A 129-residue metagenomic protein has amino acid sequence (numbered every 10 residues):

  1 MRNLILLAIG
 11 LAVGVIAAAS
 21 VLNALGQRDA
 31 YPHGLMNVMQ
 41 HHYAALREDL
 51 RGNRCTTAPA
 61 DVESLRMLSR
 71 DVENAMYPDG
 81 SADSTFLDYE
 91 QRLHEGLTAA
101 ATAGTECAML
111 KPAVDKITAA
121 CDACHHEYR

Functional and structural regions predicted by a protein language model:
M1-R2, R129: Absolute protein N-terminus
N3-V21: Hydrophobic membrane-insertion alpha-helices, especially the h-region of bacterial N-terminal signal peptides
A18-D115: Extracytoplasmic c-type cytochrome modules immediately beyond a signal peptide or single-pass transmembrane anchor
I117-Y128: The canonical Cys-X-X-Cys-His
